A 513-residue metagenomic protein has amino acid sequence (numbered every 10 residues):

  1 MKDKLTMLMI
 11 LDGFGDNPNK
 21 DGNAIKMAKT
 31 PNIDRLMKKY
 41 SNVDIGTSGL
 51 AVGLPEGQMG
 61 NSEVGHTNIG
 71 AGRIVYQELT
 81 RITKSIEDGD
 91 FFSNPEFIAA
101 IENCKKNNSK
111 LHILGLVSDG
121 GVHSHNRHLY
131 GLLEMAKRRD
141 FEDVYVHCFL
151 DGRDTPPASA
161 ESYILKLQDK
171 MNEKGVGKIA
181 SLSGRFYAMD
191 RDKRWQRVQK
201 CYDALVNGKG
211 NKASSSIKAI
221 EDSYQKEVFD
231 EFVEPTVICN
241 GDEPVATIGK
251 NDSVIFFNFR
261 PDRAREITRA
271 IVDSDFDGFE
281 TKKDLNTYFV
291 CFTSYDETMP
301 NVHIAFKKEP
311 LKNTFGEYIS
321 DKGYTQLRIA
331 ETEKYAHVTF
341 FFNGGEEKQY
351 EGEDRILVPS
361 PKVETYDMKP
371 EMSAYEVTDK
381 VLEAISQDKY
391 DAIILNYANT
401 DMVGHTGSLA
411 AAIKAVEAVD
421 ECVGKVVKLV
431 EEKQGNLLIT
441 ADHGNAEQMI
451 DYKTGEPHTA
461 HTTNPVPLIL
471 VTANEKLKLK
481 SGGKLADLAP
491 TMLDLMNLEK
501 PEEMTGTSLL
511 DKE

Functional and structural regions predicted by a protein language model:
M1-E513: Feature captures the catalytic ectodomains and active-site-proximal regions of enzymes that hydrolyze or transfer
